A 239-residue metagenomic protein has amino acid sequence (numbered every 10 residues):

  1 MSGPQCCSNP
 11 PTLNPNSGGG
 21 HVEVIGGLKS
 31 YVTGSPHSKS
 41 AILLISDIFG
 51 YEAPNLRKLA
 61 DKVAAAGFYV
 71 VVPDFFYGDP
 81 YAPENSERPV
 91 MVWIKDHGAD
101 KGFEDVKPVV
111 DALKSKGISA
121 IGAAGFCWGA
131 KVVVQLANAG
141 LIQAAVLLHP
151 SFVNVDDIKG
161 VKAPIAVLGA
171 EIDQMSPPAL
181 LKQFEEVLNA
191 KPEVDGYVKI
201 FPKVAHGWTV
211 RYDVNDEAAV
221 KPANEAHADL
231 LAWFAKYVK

Functional and structural regions predicted by a protein language model:
M1-K239: N-terminal cap/leader regions of alpha/beta-hydrolase-fold enzymes, predominantly small-molecule hydrolases
